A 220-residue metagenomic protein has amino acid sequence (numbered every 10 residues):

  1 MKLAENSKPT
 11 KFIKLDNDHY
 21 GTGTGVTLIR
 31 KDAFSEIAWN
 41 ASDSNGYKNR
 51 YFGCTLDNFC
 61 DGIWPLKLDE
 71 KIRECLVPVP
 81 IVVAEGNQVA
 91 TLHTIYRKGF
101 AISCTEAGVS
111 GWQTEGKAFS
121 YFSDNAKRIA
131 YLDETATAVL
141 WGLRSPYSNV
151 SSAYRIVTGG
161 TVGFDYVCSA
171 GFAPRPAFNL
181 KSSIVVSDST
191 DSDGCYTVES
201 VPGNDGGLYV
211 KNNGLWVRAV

Functional and structural regions predicted by a protein language model:
M1-G206, N212-V220: Collagenous Gly-X-Y triple-helix signature in extracellular proteins
